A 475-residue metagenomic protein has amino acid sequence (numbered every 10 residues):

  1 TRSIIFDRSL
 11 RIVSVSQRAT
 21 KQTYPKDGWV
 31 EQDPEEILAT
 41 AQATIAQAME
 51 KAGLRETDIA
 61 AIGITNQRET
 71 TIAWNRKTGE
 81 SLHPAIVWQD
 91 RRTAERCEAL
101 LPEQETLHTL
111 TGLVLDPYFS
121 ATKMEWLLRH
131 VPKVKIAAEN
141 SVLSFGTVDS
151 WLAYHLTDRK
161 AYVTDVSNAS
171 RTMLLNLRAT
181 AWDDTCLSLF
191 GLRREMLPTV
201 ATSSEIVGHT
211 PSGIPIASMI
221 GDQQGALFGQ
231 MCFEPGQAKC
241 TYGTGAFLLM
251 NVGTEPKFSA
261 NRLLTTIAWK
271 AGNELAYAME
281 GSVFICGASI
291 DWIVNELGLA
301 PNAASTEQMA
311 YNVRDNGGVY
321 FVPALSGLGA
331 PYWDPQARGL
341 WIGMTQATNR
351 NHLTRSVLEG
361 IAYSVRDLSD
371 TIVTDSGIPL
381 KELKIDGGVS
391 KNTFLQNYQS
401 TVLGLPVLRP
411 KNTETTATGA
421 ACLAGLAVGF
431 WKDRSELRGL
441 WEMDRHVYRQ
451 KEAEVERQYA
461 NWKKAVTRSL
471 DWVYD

Functional and structural regions predicted by a protein language model:
T1-Q17, Y24, A60-P102, K133-K135 (+2 more regions): Glycine/Thr-rich phosphate-binding loops that ligate phosphate moieties of nucleotide and other phosphorylated ligands
S16-D58, E95: N-terminal phosphate-binding loop and adjacent alpha-helix
A41-A60, V131-A138, D184-R194, L368-K381: Phosphate/pyrophosphate-binding loops at sites that engage ATP/ADP/AMP, CoA/4′-phosphopantetheine, polyphosphate
I45, S120-L127, L156, L174 (+6 more regions): Buried hydrophobic packing segments
E50-W88, V114-S120, D149, A153-N176 (+2 more regions): Short beta-strand-loop/turn "lid" adjacent to the catalytic site in phosphate-handling enzymes
P102-R129: Active-site neighborhood for divalent-cation/phosphate handling
L143-D149: NAD(P)-dependent dehydrogenases' Rossmann-like dinucleotide-binding region
A161, V166-E274, A278, F284-S289 (+4 more regions): ATP-dependent carbohydrate kinase catalytic cores
